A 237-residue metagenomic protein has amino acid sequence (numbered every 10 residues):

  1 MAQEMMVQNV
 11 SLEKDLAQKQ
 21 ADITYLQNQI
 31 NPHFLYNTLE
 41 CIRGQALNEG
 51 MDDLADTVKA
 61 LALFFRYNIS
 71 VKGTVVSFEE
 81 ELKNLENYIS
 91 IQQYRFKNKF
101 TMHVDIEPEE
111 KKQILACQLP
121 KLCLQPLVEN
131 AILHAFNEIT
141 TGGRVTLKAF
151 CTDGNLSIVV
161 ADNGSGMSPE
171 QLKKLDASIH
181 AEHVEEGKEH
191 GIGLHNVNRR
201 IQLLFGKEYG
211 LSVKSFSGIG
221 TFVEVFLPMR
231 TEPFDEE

Functional and structural regions predicted by a protein language model:
M1-K214, F222, F226: Two-component histidine phosphotransfer core
R230-D235: Short, charged/polar, Gly/Pro-enriched secondary-structure boundary elements
